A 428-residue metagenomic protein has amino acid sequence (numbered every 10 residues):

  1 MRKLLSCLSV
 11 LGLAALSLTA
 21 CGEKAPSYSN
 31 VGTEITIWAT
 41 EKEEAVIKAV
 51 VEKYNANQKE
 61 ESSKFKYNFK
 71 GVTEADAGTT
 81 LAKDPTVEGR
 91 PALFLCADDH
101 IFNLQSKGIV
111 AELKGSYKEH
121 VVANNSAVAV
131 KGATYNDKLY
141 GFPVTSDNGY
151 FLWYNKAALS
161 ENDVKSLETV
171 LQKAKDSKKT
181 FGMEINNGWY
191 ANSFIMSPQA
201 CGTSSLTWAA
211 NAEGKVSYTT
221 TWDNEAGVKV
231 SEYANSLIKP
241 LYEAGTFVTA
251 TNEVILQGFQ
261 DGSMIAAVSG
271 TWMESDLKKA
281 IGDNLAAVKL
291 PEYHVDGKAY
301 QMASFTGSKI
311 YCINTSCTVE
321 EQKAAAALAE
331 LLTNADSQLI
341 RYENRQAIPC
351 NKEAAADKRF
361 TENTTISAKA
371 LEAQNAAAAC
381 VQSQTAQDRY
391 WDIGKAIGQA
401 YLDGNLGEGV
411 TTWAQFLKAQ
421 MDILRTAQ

Functional and structural regions predicted by a protein language model:
S6-L8, C21-F102, Q415, A419-Q428: Conserved N-terminal structural module of periplasmic/extracytoplasmic solute-binding proteins
V46, V50, K229-Y233, G270 (+2 more regions): Short amphipathic alpha-helical coupling segments at ligand-binding clamshell hinges and other catalytic/signaling
A82-K83, R90-A92, H120-Y154, K179-T180 (+2 more regions): A structural signal for short loop-to-beta-strand junctions that line the ligand-binding cleft of periplasmic/secreted
D98-Y150, N162, E168, A286-K289: Hinge/lid segment of periplasmic solute-binding proteins
Y140-V144, Y150, T169-T220: Extracytoplasmic/periplasmic solute-binding protein
A212-T249: Glycine-centered hinge/linker elements that transmit conformational signals in sensory and ligand-binding systems
K279-N344: Extracytoplasmic/periplasmic substrate-recognition and gating elements
K358, L371-Q428: Conserved C-terminal helix/tail region of periplasmic/extracytoplasmic solute-binding proteins
